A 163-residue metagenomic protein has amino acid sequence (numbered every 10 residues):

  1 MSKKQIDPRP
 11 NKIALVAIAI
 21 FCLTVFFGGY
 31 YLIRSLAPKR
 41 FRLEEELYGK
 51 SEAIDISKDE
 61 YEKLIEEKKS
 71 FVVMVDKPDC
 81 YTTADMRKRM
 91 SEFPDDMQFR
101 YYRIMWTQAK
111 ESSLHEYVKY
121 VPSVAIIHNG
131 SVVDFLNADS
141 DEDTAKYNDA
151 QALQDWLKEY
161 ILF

Functional and structural regions predicted by a protein language model:
S2-K68, A152, W156-F163: N-terminal leader/targeting and pre-domain segments
D55, V75-K77, Q98-S112: Thiol-based oxidoreductase modules, predominantly thioredoxin-like and allied folds used for disulfide exchange
K58-D96: Local sequence-structure signature of Cys/Sec-based thiol-disulfide redox active-site neighborhoods
E60-K63, A109-S113: Short acidic active-site motifs
V72-M74, Y102-R103, S123-I126: Structural recognition of the beta-strand scaffold that forms the well-ordered cores of secreted hydrolase catalytic
T82-A84, E111-L114, D134-L136, D143-T144: Extracytoplasmic/secreted cell-surface and envelope-processing proteins
H115-H128: Structural micro-motif
I126-F163: Non-catalytic, surface beta->alpha helical segment in thiol-disulfide oxidoreductase systems
